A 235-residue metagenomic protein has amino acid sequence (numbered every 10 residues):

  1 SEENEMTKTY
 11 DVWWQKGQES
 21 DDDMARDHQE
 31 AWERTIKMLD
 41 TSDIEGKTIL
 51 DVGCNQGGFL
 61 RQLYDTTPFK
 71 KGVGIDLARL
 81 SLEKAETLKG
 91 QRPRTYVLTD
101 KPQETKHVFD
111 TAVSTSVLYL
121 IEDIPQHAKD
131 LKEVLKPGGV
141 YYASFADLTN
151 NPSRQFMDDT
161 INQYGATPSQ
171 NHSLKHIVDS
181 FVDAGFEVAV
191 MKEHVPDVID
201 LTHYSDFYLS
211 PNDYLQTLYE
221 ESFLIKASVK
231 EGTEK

Functional and structural regions predicted by a protein language model:
S1-S42, G58, Q62: Conserved class I S-adenosyl-L-methionine
Q56-K101: Class I SAM-dependent methyltransferase SAM/SAH-binding core
V113: A conserved beta-strand element that flanks and buttresses the S-adenosyl-L-methionine
S116-L120: Short catalytic micro-motifs in class I SAM-dependent methyltransferases
P125-P137: A short glycine-rich, Lys/Arg-flanked "PGG" loop and its adjoining helix->strand segment in the class I
Y142-P168: Conserved class I S-adenosyl-L-methionine
S169-G185: Short alpha-helix
E187-F223: Conserved catalytic loop of SAM-dependent methyltransferase domains
